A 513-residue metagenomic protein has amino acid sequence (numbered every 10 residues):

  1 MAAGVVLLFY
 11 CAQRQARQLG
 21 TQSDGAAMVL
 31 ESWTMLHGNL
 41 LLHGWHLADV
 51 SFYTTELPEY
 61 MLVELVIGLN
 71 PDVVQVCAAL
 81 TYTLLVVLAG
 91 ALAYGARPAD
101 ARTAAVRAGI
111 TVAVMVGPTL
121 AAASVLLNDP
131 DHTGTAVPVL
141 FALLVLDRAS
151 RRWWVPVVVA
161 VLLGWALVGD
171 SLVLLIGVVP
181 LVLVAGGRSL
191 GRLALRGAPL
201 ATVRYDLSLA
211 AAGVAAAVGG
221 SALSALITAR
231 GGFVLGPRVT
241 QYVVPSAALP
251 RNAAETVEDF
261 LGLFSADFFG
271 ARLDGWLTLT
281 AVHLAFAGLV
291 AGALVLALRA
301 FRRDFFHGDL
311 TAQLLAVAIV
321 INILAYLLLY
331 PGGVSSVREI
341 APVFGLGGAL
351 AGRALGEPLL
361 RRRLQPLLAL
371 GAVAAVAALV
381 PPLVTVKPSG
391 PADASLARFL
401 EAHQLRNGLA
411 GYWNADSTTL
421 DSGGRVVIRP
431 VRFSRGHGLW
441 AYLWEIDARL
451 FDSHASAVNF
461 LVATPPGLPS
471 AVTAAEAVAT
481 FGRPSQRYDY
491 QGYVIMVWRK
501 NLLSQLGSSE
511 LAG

Functional and structural regions predicted by a protein language model:
M1-A2, A215, L355-V386: Signature aromatic-anchored transmembrane alpha helix within multi-pass, membrane-resident enzymes that catalyze glycan
A2, V76-T103, F141: Transmembrane-helix motifs of polytopic, lipid-linked glycan transferases
A27-W33, H46-D72, E255-G270: Short hydrophobic/aromatic helix or loop-helix immediately within or flanking a transmembrane segment in polytopic
M35, V139-V155, R192: Membrane-interface transmembrane helices that cradle and orient dolichyl/undecaprenyl
Y53, A99-D147, G333-G347, Y412-W413: Membrane-interface micro-motifs in multi-pass membrane enzymes
D100-T103, G191-S208, L277-A318, P331-G332: Membrane-interface helix-loop-helix junctions at transmembrane boundaries of multi-pass membrane enzymes, predominantly
P130-P138, L175-I176, L277-A291, G308-L360: Hydrophobic/aromatic-rich transmembrane helices and adjacent perimembrane loops
V155-V182: Membrane-interface alpha helices of multi-pass inner-membrane proteins
